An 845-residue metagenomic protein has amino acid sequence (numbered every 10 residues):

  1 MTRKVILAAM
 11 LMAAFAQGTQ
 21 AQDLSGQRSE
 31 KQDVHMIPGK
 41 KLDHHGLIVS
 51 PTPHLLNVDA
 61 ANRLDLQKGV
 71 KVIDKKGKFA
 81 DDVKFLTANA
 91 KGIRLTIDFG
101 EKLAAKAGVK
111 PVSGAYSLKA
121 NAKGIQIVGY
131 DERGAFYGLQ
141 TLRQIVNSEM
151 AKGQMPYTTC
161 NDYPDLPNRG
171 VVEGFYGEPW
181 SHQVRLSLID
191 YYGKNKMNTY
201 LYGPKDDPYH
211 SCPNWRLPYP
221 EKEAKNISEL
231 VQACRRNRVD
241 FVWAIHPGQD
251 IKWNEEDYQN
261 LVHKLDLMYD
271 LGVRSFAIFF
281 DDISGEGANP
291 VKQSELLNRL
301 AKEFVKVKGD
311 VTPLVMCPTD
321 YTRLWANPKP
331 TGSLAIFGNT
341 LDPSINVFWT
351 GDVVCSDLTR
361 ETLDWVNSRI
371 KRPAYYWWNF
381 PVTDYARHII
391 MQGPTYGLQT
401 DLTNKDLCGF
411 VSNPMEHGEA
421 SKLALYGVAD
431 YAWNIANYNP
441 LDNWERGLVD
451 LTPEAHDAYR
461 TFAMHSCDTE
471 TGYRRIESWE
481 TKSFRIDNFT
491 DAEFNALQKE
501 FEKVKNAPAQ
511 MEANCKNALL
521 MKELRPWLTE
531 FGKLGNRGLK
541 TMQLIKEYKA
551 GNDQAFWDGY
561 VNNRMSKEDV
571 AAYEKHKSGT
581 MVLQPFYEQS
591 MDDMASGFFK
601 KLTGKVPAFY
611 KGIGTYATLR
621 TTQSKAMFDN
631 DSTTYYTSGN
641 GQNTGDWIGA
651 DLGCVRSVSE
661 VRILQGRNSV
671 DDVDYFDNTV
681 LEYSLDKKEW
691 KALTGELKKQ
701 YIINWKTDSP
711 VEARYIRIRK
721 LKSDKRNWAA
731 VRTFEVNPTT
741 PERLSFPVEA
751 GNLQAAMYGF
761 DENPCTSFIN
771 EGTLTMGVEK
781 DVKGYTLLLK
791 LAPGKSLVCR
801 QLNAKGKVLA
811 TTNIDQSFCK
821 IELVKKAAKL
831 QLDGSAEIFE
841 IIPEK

Functional and structural regions predicted by a protein language model:
T2, Q22-A122, A151-C160: Acidic, contiguous N-terminal accessory segments
V5-A13: Sec-dependent N-terminal signal peptides
A14-Q20: C-terminal segment of classical bacterial N-terminal signal peptides
V49-P51, R299-N327, S333-K611, A713 (+1 more regions): Substrate-binding groove of N-acetylhexosamine-processing glycoside hydrolases
K71-I73, G77-K78, K110-K264, D270-R274: Feature activates predominantly on carbohydrate-active enzymes
K264-P290, T312-Y321: Active-site groove signature of glycoside hydrolases
F599-V658, L664-N678, K687, E696-K699 (+6 more regions): Disordered, acidic Ser/Thr/Pro-rich linker "stalks" and the adjacent N-terminal cap of the next globular domain
I718-R726, Q831-E837: Short beta-strand-plus-loop segments that form exposed binding edges in beta-rich domains
